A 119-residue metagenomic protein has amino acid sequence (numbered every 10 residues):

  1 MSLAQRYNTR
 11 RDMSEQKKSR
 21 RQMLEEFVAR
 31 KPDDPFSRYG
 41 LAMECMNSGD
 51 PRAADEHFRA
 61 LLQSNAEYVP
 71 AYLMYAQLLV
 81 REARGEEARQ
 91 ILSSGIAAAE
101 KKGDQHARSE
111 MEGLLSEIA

Functional and structural regions predicted by a protein language model:
E26-F27, A60-L61, G95: Canonical positions in the second alpha-helix
R30, S64, R81, A98-K102: Structural marker of alpha-solenoid helical repeat scaffolds
C45, L79, E112-L115, A119: Residue at a conserved register position within TPR or TPR-like alpha-solenoid repeats
